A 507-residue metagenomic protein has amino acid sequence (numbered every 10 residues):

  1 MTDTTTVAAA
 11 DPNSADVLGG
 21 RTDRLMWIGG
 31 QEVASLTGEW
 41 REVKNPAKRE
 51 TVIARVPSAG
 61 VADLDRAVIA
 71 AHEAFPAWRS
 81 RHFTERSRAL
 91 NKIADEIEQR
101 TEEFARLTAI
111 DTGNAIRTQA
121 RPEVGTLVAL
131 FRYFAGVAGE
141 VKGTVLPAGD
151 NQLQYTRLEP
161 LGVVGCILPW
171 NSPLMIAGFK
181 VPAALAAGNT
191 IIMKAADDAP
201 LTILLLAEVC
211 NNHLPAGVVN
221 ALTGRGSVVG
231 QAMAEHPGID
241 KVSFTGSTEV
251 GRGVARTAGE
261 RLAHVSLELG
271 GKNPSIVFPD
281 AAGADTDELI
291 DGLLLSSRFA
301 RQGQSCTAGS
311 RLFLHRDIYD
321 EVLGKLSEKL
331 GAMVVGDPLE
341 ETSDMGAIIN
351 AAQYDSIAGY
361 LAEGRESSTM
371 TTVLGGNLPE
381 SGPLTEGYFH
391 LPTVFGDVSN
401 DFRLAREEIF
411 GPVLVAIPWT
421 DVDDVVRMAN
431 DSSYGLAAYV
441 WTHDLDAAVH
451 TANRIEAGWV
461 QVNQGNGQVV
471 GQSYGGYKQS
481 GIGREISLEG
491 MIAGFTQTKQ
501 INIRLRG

Functional and structural regions predicted by a protein language model:
M1-K48, Y133: Hydrophobic face of amphipathic alpha-helices that form TPR/SEL1-like repeat modules and related alpha-solenoid
R49-V141: Glycine-rich loop-to-alpha-helix module at the N-terminal edge of alpha/beta enzyme cores
E50, R86, T108, F131 (+9 more regions): Residue-level signal for inorganic ion chemistry
T51-A54, I239, V334, T385-G507: Conserved C-terminal structural/oligomerization subdomain of aldehyde/semialdehyde dehydrogenase
I53-A59, A74-S80, C166, I276-P279 (+5 more regions): Short, well-ordered beta-strand elements within core beta-sheets of diverse protein domains
F75, R79, A94-T101, A105 (+19 more regions): Structural signal for hydrophobic packing residues in well-ordered secondary-structure cores of soluble enzyme domains
K142-E288, W419: Rossmann-like NAD(P) dinucleotide-binding subdomain of oxidoreductase/dehydrogenase enzymes
E249-S399, V462: ALDH superfamily catalytic-core signature
